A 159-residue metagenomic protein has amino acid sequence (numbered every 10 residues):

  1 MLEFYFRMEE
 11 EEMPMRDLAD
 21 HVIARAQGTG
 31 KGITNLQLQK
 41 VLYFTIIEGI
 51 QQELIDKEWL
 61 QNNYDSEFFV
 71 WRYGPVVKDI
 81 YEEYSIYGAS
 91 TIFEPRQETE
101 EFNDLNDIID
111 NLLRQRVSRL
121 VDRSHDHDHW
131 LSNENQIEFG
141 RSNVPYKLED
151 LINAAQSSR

Functional and structural regions predicted by a protein language model:
M1-R159: Domain-edge interaction signal
